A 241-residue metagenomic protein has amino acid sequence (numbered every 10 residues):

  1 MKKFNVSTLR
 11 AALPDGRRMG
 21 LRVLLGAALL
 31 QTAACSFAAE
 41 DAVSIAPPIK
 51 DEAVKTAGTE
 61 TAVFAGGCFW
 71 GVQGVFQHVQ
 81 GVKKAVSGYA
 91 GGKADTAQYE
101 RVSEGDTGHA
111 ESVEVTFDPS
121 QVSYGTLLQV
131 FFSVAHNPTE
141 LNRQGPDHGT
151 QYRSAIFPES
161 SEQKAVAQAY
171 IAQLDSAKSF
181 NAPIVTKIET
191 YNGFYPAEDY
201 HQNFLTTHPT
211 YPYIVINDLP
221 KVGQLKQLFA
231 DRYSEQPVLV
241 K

Functional and structural regions predicted by a protein language model:
K2-L9, L13-G16, R22-L25, Q31 (+1 more regions): Flexible coil/turn and secondary-structure edge motifs
